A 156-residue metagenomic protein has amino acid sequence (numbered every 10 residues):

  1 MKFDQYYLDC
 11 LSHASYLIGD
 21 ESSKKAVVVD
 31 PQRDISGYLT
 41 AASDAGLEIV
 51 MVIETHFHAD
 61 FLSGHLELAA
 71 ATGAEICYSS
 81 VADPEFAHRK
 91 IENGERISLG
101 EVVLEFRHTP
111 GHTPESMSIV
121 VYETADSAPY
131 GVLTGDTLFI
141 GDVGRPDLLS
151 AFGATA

Functional and structural regions predicted by a protein language model:
K2, Y7, A14, G64 (+4 more regions): Glycine-rich, flexible loop/turn motifs
K2-Y7, L17, V27-D30, V103-G111 (+1 more regions): Active-site-proximal beta-strand elements of phosphoester/diester hydrolases
C10-H13, T113-E115: Short acidic/glycine-enriched loop/turn segments that link adjacent beta-strands
L11, S23-A26, R33-P110, Y122-Y130: Active-site HxH/HxHxD metal-binding segment of metal-dependent hydrolases
S15-L17, R96, S118-V120: Conserved hydrophobic/aromatic beta-strand scaffold that supports enzyme active sites
D20: N-terminal active-site segment of His-dependent metallophosphoesterases
K24, T113-A156: Metallo-beta-lactamase
